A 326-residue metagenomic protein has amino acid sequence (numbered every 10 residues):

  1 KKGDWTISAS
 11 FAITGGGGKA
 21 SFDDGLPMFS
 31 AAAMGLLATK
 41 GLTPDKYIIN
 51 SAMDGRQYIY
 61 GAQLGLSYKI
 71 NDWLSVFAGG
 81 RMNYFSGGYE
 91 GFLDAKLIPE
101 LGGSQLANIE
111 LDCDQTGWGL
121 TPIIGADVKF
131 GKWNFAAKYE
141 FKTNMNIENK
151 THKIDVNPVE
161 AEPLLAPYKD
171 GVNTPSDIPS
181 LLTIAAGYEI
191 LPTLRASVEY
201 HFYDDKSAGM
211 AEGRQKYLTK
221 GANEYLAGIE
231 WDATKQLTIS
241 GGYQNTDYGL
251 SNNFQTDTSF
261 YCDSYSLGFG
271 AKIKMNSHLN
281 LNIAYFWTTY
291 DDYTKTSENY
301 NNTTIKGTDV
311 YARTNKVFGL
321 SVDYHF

Functional and structural regions predicted by a protein language model:
K2-F326: Outer-membrane beta-barrel porins/channels
